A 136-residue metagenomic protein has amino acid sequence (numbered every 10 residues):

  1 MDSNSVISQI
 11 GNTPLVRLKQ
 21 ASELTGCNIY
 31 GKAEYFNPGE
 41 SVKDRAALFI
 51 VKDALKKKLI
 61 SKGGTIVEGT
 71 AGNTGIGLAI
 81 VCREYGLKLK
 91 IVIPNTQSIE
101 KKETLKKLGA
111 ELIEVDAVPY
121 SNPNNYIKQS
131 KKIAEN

Functional and structural regions predicted by a protein language model:
M1-N136: PLP-dependent amino-acid enzyme catalytic core
